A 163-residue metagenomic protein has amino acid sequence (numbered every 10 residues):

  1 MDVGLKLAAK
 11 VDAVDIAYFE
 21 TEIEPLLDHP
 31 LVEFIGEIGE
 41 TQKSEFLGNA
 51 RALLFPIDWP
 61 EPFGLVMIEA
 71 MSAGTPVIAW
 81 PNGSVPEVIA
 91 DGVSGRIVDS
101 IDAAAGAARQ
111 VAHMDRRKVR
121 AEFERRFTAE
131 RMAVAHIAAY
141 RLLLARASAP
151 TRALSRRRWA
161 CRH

Functional and structural regions predicted by a protein language model:
L7-A9, E20-E45, A52: Nucleotide-activated donor-binding/catalytic signature segment of Leloir-type glycosyltransferases, i.e., the conserved
G48-P62, T75: Acidic donor-binding loop of glycosyltransferase active sites
G64-M67, V85: Short glycine/serine-rich donor-binding loops of glycosyltransferases
S72, P76-A79, I89: Short hydrophobic beta-strand element within catalytic cores of glycosyltransferases and related nucleotide-activated
P86-Q110: Change "using UDP/GDP/dTDP sugars" to "using nucleotide sugars
A107-E122, L142-P150: Conserved donor-nucleotide binding/catalytic region of nucleotide-linked donor-dependent transferases
H113-A129, A135, L154: A short, well-ordered alpha-helix in the C-terminal region of glycosyltransferases
A129-H163: C-terminal alpha-helical cap of glycosyltransferases
